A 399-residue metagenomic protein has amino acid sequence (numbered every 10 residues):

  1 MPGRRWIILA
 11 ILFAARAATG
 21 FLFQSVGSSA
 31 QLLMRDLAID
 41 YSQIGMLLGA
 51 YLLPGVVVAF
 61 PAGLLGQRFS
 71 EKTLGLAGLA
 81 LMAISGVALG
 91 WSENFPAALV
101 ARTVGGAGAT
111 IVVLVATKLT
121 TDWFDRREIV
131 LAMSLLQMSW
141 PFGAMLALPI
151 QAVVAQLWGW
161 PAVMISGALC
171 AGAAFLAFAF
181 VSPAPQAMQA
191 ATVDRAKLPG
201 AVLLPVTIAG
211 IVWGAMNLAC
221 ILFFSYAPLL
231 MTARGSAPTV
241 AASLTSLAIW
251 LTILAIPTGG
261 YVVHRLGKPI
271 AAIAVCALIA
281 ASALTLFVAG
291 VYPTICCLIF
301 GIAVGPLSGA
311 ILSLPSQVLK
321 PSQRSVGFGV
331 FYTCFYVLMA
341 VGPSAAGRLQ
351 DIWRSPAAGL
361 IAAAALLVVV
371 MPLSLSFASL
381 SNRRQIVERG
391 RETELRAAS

Functional and structural regions predicted by a protein language model:
V26-G27, P205-S246, I253-I256: Extracytoplasmic gate region of multi-pass secondary transporters
V57-E93: Conserved MFS/SLC helix-loop-helix module at the cytosolic interface between two early adjacent transmembrane helices
V58-S70, A255-K268: Helix-to-loop junctions at the C-terminal end of transmembrane segments in multipass secondary transporters
R68-G78, H264-A277: Cytoplasmic membrane-interface "Motif A"-like loop-to-helix N-cap segments of 12-TM Major Facilitator Superfamily
A101-M138: Cytoplasmic helix-loop-helix junction between adjacent transmembrane helices in 12-TM secondary transporters
L135-F180: Helix-loop-helix hairpin linking two adjacent transmembrane segments in secondary transporters
P269-I311: C-terminal transmembrane helical hairpin of 12-TM major facilitator-type secondary transporters
V318-W353: A late C-terminal transmembrane helix in Major Facilitator Superfamily
